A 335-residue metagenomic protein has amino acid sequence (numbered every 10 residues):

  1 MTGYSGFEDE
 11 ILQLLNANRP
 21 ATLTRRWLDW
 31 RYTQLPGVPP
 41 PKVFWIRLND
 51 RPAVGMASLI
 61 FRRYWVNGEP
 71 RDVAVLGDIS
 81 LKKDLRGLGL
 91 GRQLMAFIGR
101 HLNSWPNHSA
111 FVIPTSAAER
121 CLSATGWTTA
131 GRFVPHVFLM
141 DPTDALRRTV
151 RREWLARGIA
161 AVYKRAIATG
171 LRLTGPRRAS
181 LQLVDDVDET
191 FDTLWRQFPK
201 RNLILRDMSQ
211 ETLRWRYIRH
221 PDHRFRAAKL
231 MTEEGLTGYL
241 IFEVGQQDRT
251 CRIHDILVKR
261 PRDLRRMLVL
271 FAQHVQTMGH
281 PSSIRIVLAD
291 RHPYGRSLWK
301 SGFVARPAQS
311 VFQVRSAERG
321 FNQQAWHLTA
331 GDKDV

Functional and structural regions predicted by a protein language model:
M1-L48, P52-V54, L59, R71-V75 (+3 more regions): Short amphipathic alpha-helix that is part of the acyltransferase structural core
T33-W45, A130-R132, Y217-A228: A short helix-loop-beta-strand connector motif used in the catalytic cores of GNAT acetyltransferases and, in some
V43-W45, P52-R62, V75, S80 (+3 more regions): Conserved beta-strand in the GNAT
W65-V66: Flexible helix-coil transition and linker loops at the boundaries of alpha-helical arrays
P70-K83, D248-R260: Conserved acetyl-CoA binding element of GNAT-fold acetyltransferases
L81, R86-H101, R262-H274: Conserved acetyl-CoA-binding loop-helix of GNAT-fold acetyltransferases
H108-A168, V187, R216-R219, R226 (+2 more regions): Active-site/acyl-donor-binding loops of N-acyltransferases
W195-T237: Alpha/beta-hydrolase fold catalytic core
